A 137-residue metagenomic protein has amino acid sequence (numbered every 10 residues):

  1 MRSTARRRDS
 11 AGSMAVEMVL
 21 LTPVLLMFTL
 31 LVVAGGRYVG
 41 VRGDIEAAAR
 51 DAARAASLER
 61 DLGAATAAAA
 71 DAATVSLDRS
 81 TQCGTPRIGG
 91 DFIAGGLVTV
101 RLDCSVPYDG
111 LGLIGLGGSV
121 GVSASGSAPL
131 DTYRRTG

Functional and structural regions predicted by a protein language model:
M1-A70: Alpha-helical assembly-interface signal, strongest on the long, hydrophobic N-terminal helix that forms
R2-S3, L62-G137: Short, conserved structural patches
